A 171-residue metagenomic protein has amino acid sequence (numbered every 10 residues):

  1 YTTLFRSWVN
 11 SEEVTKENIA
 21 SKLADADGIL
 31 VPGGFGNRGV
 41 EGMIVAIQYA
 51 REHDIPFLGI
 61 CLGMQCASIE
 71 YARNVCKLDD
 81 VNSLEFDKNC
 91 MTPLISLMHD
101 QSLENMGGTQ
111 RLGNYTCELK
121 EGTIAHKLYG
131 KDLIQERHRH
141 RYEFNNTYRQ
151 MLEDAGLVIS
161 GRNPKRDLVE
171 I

Functional and structural regions predicted by a protein language model:
Y1-T3: Positively charged, low-complexity/disordered segments
F5-D25, G36-M43, Q48-I55, R73-I171: Amide-donor transfer/coupling interface in amidating biosynthetic enzymes
V31, Q48-A72: Catalytic nucleophile loop
